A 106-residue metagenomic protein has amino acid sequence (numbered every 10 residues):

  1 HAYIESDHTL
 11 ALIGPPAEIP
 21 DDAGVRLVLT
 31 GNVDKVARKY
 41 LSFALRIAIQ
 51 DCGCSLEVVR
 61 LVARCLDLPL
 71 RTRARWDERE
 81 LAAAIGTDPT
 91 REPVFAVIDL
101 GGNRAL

Functional and structural regions predicted by a protein language model:
H1-L106: Acidic, surface-exposed loops and disordered segments
